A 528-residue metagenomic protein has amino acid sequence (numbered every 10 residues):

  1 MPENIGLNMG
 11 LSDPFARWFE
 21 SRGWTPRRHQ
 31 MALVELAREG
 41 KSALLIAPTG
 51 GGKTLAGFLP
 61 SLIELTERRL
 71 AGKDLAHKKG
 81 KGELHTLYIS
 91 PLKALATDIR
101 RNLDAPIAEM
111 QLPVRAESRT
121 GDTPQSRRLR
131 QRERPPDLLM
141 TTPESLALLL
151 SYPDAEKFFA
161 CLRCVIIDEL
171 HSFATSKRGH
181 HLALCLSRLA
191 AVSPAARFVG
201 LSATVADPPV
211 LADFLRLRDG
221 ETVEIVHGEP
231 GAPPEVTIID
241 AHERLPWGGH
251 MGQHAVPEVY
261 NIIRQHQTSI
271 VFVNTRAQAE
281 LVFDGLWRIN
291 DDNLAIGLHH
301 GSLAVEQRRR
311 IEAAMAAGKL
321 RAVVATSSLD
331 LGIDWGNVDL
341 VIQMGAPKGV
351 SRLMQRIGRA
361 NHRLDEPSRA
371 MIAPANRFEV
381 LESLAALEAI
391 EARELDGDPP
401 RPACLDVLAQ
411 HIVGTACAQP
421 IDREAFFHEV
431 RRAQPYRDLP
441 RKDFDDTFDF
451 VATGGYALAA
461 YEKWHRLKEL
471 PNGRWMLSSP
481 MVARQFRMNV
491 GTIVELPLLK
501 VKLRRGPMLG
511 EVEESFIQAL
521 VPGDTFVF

Functional and structural regions predicted by a protein language model:
M1-S21, T25-G51, A56-G473: Helicase motor core with emphasis on the C-terminal RecA-like subdomain
A459-F528: Conserved nucleotide-binding/hydrolysis modules and their immediate coupling elements across P-loop/ASCE NTPase motors
